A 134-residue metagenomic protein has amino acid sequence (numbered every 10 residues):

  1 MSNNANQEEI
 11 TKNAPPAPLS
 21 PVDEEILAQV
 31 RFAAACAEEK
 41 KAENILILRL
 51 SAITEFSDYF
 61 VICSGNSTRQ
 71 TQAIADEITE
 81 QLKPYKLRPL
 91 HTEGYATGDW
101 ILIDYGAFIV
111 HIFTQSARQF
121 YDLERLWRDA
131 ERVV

Functional and structural regions predicted by a protein language model:
M1-I47, A52, R69, A73 (+3 more regions): Long, contiguous binding/interaction regions
N44-F56, L90-A107: Glycine/charge-rich, flexible interdomain linkers and switch-proximal surface loops that mediate coupling
I62-S64: Short hydrophobic/aromatic beta-strand micro-patches that form the beta-sheet surface supporting nucleotide- or nucleic
I78-P89: Active-site cofactor/substrate anionic-group-binding motifs, chiefly glycine- and Lys/Arg-rich phosphate-binding loops
